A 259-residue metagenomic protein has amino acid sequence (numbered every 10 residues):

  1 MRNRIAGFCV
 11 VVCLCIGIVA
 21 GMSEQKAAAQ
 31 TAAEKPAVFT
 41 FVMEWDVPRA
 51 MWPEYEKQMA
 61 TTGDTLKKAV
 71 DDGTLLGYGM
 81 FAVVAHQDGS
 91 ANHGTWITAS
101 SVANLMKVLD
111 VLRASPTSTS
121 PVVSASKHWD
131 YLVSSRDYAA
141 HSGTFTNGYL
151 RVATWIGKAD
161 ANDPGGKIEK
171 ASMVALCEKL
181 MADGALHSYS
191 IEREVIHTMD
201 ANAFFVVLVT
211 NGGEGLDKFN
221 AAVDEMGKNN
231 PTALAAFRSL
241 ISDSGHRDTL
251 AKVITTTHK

Functional and structural regions predicted by a protein language model:
M1-G7: N-terminal secretory signal peptides that target proteins for export/translocation
C9-G21: Bacterial N-terminal signal peptides
G21-T117, P121-K259: Short S/T/G/P-rich N-terminal loop/turn motif that feeds into the first structured element of a domain
